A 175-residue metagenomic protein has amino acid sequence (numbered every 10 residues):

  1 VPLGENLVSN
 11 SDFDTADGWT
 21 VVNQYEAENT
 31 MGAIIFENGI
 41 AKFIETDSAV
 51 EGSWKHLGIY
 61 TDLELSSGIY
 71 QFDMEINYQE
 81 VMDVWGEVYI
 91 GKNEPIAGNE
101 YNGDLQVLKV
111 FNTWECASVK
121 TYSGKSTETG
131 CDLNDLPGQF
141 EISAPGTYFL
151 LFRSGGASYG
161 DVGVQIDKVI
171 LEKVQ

Functional and structural regions predicted by a protein language model:
S9-E51: Extracellular glycan-recognition surfaces and repeat-rich motifs
F13, G58-G86, L136-F140, L150-F152 (+1 more regions): Extra-cytoplasmic beta-strand recognition segments
F36, W54, L65-S67, E128-C131 (+2 more regions): Surface-exposed coil/turn segments at beta-strand junctions on protein surfaces, enriched
A41-L57, E80, K125-C131, D161: Extracellular beta-rich ligand/substrate-recognition surface
K55-I59, D73, V81-E100, V164: Beta-strand acidic-aromatic groove motif in beta-rich domains, primarily in extracellular
H56, E128-L133, G155-V174: Extracellular carbohydrate recognition
E87-A97, L108-F111, R153, E172-V174: Predominantly extracellular/luminal cell-surface or secreted proteins
G98-P145: Extracellular carbohydrate recognition and processing domains and analogous Trp-centered ligand-binding platforms
